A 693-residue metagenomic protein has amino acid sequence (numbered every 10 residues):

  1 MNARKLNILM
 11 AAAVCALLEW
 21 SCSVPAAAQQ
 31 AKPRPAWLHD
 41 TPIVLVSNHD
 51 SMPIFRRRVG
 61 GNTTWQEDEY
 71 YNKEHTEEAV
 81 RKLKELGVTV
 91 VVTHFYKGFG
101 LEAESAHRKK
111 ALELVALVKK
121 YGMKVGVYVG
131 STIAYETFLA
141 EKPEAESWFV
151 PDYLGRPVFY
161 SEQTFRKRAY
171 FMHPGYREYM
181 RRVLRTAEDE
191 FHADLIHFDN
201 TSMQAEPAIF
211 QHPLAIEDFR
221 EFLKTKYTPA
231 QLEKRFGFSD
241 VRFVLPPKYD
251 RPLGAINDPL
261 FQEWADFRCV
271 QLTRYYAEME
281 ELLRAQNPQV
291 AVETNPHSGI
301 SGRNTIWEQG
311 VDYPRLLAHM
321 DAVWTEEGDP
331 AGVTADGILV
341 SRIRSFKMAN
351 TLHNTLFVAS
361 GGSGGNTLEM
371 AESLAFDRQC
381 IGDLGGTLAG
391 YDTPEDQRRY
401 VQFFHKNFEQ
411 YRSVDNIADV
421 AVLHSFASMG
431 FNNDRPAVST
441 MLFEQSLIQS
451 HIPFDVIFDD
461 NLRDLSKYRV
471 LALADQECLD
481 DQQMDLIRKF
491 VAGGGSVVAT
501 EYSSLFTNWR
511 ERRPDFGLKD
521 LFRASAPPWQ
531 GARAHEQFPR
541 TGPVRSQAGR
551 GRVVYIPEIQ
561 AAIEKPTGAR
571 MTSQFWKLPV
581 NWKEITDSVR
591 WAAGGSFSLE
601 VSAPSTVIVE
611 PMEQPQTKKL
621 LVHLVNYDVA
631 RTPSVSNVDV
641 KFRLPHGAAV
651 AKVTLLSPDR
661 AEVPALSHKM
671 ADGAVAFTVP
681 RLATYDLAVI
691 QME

Functional and structural regions predicted by a protein language model:
M1-L6: N-terminal secretory signal peptides that target proteins for export/translocation
A11-V129, E178, L184, L282 (+7 more regions): Mature N-terminal, pre-catalytic/accessory segment of carbohydrate-active enzymes
K32-P33, R274-G299, W307, L316-E693: Carbohydrate-binding surfaces of carbohydrate-active enzymes
P42-D50, E113-S161, L195-N200, Q289-A291: Glycine-rich, aromatic-flanked loop segments that form ligand/cofactor-binding clefts across common enzyme folds
P53-N72, H94-R108, E162-R181, I256-R274 (+6 more regions): The substrate-binding groove and active-site-proximal loops of carbohydrate-active enzymes, especially glycoside
E69-K97, E190-F191, M320-V323, M370-E372 (+4 more regions): Catalytic domains of carbohydrate-active enzymes, especially glycoside hydrolases
V80-G87, V115-Y121, Y313-A318, F346-T351 (+1 more regions): Acidic (Asp/Glu)-rich catalytic clusters
K82, L154-L339: Polysaccharide-binding and catalytic clefts of secreted carbohydrate-active enzymes
